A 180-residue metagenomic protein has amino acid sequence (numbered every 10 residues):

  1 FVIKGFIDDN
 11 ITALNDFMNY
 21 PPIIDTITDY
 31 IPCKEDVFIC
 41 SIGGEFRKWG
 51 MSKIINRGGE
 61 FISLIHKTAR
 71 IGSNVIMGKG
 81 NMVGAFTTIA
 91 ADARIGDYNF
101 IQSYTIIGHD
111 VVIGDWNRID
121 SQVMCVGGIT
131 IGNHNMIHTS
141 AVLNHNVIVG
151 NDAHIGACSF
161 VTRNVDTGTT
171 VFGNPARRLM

Functional and structural regions predicted by a protein language model:
F1-D36, E45: A solvent-exposed beta-alpha-beta segment
K4, D36-V37, K79, N133: Conserved acidic residues
D8-D9, G43, H66, N174: Cofactor-binding loop segments of dinucleotide-utilizing enzymes, especially the Rossmann-like FAD- and NAD(P)+-binding
D16, K48-M51, V165: Short glycine-/acidic-enriched loop or helix-start segments at secondary-structure transitions that form or flank
I39-C40, E45-I65: Glycine/small-residue-rich loop that forms an oxyanion/phosphate-binding "nest" at active or ligand-binding sites
S63-L179: Structural signal for interior beta-strand "rungs" in well-ordered beta-sheet cores of soluble enzyme domains
